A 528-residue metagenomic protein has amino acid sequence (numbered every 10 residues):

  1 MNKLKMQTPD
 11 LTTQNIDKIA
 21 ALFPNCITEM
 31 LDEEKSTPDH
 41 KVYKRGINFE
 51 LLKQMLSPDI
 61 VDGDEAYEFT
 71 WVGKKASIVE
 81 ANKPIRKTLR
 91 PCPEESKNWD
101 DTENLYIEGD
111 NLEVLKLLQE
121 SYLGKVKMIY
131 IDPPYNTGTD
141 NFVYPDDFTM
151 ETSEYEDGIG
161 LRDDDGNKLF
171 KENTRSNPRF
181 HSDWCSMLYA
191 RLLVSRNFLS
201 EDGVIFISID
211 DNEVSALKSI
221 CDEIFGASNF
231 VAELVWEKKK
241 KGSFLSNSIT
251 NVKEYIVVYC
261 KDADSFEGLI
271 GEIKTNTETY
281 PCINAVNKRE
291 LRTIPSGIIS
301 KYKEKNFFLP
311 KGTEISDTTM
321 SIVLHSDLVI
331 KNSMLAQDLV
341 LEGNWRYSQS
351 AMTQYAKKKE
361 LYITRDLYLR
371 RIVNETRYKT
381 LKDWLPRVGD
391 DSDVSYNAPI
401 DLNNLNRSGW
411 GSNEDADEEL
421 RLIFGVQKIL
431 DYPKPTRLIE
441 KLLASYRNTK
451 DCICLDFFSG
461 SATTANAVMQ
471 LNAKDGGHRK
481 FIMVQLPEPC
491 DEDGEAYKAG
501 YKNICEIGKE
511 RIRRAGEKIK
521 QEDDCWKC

Functional and structural regions predicted by a protein language model:
M1-N48: N-terminal low-complexity, Ser/Thr- and acidic-residue-enriched intrinsically disordered segments
L31-P38, N466, K520-K527: Structured alpha-helical bundle/scaffold domains in large eukaryotic membrane-trafficking regulators
Y43-I453, D475-H478, L486-G494: Class I S-adenosyl-L-methionine
I131, D451-L471: A phosphate-binding catalytic loop at a beta-strand-loop-alpha-helix junction that coordinates phosphoryl groups
L188, T464, G508: Aromatic/hydrophobic pocket-lining residues that form the small-molecule binding cavity in soluble enzyme cores
I220-I224, A467-L471, A515: Alpha-helical structural signal in soluble globular domains
Q470-C528: PRPP-dependent phosphoribosyltransferase catalytic core
